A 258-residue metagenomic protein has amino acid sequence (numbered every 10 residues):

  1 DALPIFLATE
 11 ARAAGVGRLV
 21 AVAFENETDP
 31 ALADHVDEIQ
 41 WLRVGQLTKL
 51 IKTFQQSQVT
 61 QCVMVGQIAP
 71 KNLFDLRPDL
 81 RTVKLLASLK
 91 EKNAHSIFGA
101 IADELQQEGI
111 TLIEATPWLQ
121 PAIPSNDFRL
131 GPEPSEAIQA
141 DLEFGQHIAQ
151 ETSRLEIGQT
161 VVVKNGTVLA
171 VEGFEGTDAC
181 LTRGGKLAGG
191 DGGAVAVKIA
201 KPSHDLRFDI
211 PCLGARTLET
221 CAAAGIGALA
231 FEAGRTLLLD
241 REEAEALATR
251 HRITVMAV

Functional and structural regions predicted by a protein language model:
D1-L3: Short, small-residue-biased leader/transition segments that mark boundaries at the very start of proteins
G17, T60, G227: Short acidic/polar active-site loop segments enriched in Thr and Asp
A21-V22, C62-V65, A94, L112-P117 (+4 more regions): General beta-strand structural signal in soluble alpha/beta enzymes
F24-K52, Q56-S57, L76-L86, A179-V258: Feature captures the catalytic cores and cofactor-binding loops of soluble hydro-lyases/lyases that act on carboxylate
E38, T82-H95, D127-A137, V171: Flexible, glycine/proline-enriched loop segments at strand-loop-helix junctions that form or flank small-ligand binding
L47-W118: N-terminal glycine-rich phosphate/adenylate-binding segment common to multiple enzyme folds
Q67-P70, T167, K201-P202: Short glycine-rich anion-binding loops that position phosphate/pyrophosphate groups of nucleotides and phosphorylated
I101-P117, P121-T182: Internal active-site segments that recognize and position negatively charged phosphoryl groups and nucleotide moieties
